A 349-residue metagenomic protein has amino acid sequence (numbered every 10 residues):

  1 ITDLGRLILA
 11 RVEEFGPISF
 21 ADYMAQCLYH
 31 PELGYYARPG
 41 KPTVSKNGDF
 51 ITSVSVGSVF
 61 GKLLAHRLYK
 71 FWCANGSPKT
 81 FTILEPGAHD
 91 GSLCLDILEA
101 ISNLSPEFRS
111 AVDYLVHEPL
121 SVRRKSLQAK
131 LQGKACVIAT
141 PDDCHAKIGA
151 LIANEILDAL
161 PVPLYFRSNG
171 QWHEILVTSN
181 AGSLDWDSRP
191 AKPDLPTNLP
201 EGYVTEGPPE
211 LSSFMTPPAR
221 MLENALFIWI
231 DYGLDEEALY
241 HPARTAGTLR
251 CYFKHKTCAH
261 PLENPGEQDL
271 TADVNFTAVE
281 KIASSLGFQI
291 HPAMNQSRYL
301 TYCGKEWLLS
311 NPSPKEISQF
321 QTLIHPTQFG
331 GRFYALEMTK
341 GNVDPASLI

Functional and structural regions predicted by a protein language model:
I1-H145, R298-T301, T322-I349: Rossmann-like AdoMet
D3, S19-D22, S55, V59 (+7 more regions): Generic recognition of stable, solvent-exposed alpha-helical segments in well-folded globular domains
C27, L151, V279: A residue-level signal for conserved active-site and pocket-lining positions in enzyme catalytic cores
L84, H117, L151-N154, I230: Active-site flanking residues adjacent to catalytic metal/cofactor-binding acidic residues
G91, R124, L160-P161, E237: Conserved protein kinase catalytic core
K147-N169, T205-P209, P217-I228: A short SAM/SAH-binding and catalytic strip from SAM-dependent methyltransferases
A150-P200, P242-C251: A mobile, often basic/glycine-rich helix-loop segment that functions as the active-site lid/recognition loop
D194-I349: Long, Lys/Arg- and hydrophobic-enriched amphipathic alpha-helices
